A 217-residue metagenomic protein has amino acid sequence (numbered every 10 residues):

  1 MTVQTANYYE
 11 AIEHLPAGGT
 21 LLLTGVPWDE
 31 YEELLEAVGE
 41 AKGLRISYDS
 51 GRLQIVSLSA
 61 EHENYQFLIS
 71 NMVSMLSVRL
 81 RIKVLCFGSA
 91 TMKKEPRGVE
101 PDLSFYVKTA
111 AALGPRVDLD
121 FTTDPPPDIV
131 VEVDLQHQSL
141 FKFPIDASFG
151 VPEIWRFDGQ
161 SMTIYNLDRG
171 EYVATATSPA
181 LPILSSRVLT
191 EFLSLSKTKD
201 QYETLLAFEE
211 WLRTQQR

Functional and structural regions predicted by a protein language model:
M1-R217: Gly/Pro/Ser/Thr-rich low-complexity, intrinsically disordered segments predominantly at protein N-termini
